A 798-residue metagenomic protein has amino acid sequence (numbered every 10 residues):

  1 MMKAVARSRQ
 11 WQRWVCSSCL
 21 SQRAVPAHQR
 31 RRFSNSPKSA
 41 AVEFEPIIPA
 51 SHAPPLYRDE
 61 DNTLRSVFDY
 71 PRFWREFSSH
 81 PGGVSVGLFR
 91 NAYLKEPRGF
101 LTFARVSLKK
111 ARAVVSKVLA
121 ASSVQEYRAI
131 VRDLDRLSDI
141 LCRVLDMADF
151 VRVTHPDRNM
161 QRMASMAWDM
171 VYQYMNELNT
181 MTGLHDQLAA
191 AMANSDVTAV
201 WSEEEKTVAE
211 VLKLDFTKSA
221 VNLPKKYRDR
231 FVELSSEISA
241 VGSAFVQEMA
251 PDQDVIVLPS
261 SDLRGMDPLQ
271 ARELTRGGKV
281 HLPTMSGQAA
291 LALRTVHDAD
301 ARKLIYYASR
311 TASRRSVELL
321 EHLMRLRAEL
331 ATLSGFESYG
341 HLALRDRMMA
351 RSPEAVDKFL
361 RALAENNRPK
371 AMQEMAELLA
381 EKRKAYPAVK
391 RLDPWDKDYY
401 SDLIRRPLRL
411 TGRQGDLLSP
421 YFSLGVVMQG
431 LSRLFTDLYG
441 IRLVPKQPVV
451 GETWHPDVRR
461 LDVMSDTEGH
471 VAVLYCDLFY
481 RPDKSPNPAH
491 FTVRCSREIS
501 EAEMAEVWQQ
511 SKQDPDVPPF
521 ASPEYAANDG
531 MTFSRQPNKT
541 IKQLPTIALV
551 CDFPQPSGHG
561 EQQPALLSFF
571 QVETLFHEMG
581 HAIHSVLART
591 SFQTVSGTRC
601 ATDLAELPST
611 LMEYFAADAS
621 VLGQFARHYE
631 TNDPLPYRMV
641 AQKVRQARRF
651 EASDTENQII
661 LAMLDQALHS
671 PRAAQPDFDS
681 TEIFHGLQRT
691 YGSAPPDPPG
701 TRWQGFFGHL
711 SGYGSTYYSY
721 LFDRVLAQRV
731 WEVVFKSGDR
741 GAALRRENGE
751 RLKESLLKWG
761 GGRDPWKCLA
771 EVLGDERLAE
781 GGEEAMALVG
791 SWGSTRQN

Functional and structural regions predicted by a protein language model:
M1-T63: N-terminal mitochondrial targeting presequence
F44-A111, D149, V153-R351, P456-V458 (+3 more regions): His/Asp/Glu-rich acidic catalytic environments and adjacent acidic regulatory segments
H52-L56, E60-E96, T102, G430-L443 (+8 more regions): C-terminal, non-catalytic "cap/extension" segments appended to globular domains
A92-A104, E126-I130, R315-S316, E354-L363 (+2 more regions): Membrane-entry segments of alpha-helical transmembrane domains in multi-pass membrane proteins
L108-T198, E656-P699, G712, D739: C-terminal non-catalytic alpha-helical accessory regions
E203-E204, V208-E210, K225, V232 (+8 more regions): Active-site-proximal, well-structured secondary-structure segments within enzyme catalytic domains
S316, P420, L424, E561-V572 (+3 more regions): Alpha-helix N-cap/helix-initiation motif
E321, A328, G335, F435 (+3 more regions): Active-site recognition of the HExxH zinc-binding catalytic motif
